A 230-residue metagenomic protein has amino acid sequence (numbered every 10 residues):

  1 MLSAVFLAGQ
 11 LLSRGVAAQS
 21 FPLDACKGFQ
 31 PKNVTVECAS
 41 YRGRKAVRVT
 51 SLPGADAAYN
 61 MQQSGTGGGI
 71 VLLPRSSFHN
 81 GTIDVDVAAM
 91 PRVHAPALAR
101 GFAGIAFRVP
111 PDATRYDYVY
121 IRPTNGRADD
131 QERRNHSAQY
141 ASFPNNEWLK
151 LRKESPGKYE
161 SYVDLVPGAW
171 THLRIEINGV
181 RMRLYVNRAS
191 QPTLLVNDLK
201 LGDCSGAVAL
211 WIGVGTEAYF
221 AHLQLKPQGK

Functional and structural regions predicted by a protein language model:
M1-V5: Sec-dependent N-terminal signal peptides
L7, S13, A17-A18: Boundary at the C-terminal end of the N-terminal hydrophobic targeting segment
A17-K230: Extracellular glycan-recognition regions
